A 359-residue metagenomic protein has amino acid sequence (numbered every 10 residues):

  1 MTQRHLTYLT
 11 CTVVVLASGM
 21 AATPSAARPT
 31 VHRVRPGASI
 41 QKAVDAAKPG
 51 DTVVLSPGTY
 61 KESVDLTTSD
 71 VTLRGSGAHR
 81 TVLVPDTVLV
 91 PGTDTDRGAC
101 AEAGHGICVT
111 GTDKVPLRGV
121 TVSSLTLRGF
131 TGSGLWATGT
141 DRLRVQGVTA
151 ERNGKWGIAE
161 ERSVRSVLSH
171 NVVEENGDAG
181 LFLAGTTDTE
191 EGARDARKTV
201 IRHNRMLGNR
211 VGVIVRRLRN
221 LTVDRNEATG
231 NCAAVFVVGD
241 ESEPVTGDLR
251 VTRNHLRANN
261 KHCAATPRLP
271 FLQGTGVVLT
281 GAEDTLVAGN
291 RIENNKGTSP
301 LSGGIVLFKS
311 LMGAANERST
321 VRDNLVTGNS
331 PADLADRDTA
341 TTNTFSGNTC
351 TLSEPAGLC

Functional and structural regions predicted by a protein language model:
T2, V14-D45: Right-handed parallel beta-helix/beta-solenoid
R28-A38, T52, D70-G129: Right-handed parallel beta-helix/beta-spiral solenoid domain characteristic of secreted/periplasmic
T30, D51, E62, S69-V71 (+19 more regions): The right-handed parallel beta-helix/beta-solenoid scaffold, focusing on the short coil/turn and N-cap positions
I40-A47, Y60-T68, L73: Short, T/G/N/S-enriched strand-turn elements that build extracellular solenoid repeat scaffolds
K48, T68-S69, A78, T112 (+19 more regions): Parallel beta-helix/beta-solenoid
V88-T112, G129-W136, R152-E161, E175-A196 (+5 more regions): Extracellular beta-strand/beta-solenoid scaffold signature
G313-C359: Leucine-rich solenoid repeat scaffolds
